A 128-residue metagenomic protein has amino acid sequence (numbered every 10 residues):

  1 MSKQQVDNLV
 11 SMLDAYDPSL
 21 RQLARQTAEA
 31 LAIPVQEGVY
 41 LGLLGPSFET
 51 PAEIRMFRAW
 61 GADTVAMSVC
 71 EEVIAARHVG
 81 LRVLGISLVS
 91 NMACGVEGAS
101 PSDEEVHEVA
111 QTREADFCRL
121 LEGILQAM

Functional and structural regions predicted by a protein language model:
M1-E97, E104-M128: Glycine-rich phosphate- or other oxyanion-binding loops that anchor nucleotides, phosphorylated ligands
